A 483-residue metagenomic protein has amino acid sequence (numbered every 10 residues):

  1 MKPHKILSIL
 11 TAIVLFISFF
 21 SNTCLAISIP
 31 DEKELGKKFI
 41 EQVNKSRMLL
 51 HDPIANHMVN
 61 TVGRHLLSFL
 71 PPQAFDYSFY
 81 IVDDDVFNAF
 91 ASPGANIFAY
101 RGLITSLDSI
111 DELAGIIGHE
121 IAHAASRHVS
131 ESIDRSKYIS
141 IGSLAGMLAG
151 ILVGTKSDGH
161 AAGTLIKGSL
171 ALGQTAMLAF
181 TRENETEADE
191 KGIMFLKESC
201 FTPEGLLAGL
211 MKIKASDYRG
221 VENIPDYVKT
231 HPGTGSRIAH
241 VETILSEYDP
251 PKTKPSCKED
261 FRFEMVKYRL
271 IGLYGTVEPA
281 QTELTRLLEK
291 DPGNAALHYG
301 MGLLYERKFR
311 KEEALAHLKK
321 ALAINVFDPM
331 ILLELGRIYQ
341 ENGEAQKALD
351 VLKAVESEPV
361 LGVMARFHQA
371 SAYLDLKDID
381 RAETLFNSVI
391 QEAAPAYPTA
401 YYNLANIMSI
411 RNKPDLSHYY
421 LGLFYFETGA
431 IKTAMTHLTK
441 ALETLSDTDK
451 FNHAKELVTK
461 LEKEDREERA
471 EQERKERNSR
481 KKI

Functional and structural regions predicted by a protein language model:
L25, K37, H51, H57 (+8 more regions): Extracytoplasmic and endomembrane cell-envelope/extracellular-matrix remodeling and assembly machinery
D111, I121-Y138: Catalytic Zn2+-binding segment of zinc metalloproteases
P292, V326, V360, A394-P395 (+3 more regions): Short coil turns that delineate tetratricopeptide repeat
A295, P329-M330, G362-M364, Y397-P398 (+3 more regions): Helix-start (N-cap) detector for alpha-helical repeat units in TPR-like alpha-solenoids, especially tetratricopeptide
G300, E334, H368, Y402-N403 (+3 more regions): Canonical tetratricopeptide repeat
I410, F424-I483: Terminal, low-structured helical/coil segments at or just beyond the last alpha-helical repeat
